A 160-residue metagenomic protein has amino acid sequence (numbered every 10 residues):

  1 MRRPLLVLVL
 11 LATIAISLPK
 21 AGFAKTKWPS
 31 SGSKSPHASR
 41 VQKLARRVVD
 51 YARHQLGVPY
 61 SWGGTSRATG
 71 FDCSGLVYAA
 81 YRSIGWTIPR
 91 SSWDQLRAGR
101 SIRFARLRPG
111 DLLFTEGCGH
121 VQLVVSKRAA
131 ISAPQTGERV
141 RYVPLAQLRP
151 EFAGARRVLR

Functional and structural regions predicted by a protein language model:
M1-L8: Bacterial N-terminal signal peptides that target proteins for export
L8-S17: Bacterial N-terminal signal peptides
K20-R40, L44, W86, S92-Q95 (+3 more regions): Aromatic- and glycine-rich peptidoglycan recognition patches
G32-T65: N-terminal targeting signals for Sec/Tat export/insertion, comprising classic cleavable signal peptides
H54-P109: Catalytic cysteine-centered active-site loop
